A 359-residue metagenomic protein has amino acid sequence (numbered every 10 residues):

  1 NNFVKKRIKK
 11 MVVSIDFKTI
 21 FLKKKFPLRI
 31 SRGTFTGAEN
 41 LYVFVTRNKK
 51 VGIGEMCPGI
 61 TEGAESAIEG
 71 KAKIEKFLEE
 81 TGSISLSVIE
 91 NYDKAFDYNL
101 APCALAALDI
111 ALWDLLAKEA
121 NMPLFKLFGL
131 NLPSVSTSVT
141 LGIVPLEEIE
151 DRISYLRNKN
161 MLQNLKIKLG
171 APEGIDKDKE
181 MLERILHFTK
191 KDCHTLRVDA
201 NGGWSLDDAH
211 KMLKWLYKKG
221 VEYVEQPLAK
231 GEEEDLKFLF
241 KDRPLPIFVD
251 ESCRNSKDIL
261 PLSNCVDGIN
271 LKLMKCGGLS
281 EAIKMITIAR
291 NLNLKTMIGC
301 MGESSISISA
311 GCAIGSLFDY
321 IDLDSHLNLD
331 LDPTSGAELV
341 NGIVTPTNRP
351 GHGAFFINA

Functional and structural regions predicted by a protein language model:
I8-I60, D330-D332: Structured beta-strand/loop patches that form or line metal/cofactor-binding pockets in enzymes
M11-K23, F35, M301-A359: Flexible C-terminal active-site loop/helix
V12-D16, I30-F35, K118, M122-S134 (+1 more regions): N-terminal amphipathic alpha-helix/helix-capping segment at the start of soluble metabolic enzymes
F17, T46, V51-E119: Metal- or metallocofactor-binding catalytic centers and their adjacent structured scaffolds across diverse enzyme
V43, K49, L108, N121 (+6 more regions): Conserved, mostly hydrophobic/aromatic
G54, V135-L141, Q163-I167, L196-A200 (+5 more regions): Hydrophobic faces of well-ordered beta-strands that scaffold small-molecule active sites in alpha/beta enzyme cores
K126-R243: Metal-dependent enolase-superfamily TIM-barrel catalytic cores that perform enediolate-based chemistry
G231-L236, F240-L323: Catalytic alpha/beta core domains of metabolic enzymes, predominantly
